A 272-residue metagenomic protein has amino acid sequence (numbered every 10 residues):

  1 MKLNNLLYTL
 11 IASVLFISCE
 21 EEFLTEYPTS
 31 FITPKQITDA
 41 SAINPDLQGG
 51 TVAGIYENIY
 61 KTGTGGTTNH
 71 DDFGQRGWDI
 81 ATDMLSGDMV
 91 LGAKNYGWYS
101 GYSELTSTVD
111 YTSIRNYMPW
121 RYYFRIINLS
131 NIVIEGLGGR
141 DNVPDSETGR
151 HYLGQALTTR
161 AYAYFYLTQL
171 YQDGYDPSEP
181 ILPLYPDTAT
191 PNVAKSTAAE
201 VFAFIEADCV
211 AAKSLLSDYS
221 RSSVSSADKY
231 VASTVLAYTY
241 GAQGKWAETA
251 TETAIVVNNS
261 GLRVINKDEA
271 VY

Functional and structural regions predicted by a protein language model:
M1-I17: Sec-dependent bacterial lipoprotein signal peptides
L3, C19-W78, T253: Membrane-proximal, proline-rich intrinsically disordered regions
H70-G77, G244, E248-Y272: Hydrophobic-face positions in mid-chain alpha helices that act as interaction patches
A93-L170, K213-Y219: Conserved, well-structured interaction surfaces
I127-S130, F202, C209, T253: Inward-facing hydrophobic residues that define packing positions of alpha-helical scaffold repeats
T168-Y175, S220, A242-K245: Short coil/turn linking the two alpha-helices of tandem helical-hairpin repeats
L170-A199, A203: Short coil/linker segments at helix-helix boundaries
